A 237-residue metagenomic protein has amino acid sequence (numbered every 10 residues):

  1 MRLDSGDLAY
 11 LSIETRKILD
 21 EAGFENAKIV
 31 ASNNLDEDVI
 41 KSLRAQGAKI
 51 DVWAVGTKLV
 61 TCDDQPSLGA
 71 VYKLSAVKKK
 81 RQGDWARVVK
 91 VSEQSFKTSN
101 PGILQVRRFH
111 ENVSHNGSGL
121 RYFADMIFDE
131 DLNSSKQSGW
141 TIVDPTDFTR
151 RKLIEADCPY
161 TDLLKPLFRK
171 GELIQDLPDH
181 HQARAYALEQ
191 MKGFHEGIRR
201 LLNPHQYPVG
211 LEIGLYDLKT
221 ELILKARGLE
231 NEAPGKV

Functional and structural regions predicted by a protein language model:
R2-I29: Glycine- and Gly-Pro-enriched alpha-helical subdomains that act as flexible, kink-prone "lid/hinge" or packing modules
D7, N34-L35: Short beta->alpha linker loops
K17-A22, A27, L35-V237: Gly/Ser/Thr/Ala-enriched C-terminal appendages of enzymes
